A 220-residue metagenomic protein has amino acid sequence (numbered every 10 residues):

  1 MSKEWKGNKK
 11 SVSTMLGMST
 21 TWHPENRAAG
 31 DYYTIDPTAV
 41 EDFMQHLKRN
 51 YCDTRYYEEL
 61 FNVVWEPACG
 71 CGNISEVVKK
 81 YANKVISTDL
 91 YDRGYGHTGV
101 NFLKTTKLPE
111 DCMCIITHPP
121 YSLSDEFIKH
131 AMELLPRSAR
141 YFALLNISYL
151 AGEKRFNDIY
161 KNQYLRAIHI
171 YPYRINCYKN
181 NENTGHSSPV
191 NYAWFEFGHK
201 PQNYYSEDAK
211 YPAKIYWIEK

Functional and structural regions predicted by a protein language model:
M1-K220: Class I S-adenosyl-L-methionine-dependent methyltransferase catalytic core
